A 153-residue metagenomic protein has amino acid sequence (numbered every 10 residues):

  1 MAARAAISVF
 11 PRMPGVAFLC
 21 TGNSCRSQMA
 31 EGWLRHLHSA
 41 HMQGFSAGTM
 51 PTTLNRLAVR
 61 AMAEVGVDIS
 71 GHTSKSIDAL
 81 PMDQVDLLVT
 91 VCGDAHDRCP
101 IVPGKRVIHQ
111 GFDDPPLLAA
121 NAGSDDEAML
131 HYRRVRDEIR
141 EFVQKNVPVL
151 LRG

Functional and structural regions predicted by a protein language model:
A2-A79: Conserved active-site segments centered on acidic
S8, H96-G153: Phosphate-binding/catalytic loops
S24, G93-H96: Short glycine-rich anion-binding loops that position phosphate/pyrophosphate groups of nucleotides and phosphorylated
G48, C92, G111-D113: Residues at the C-termini of beta-strands that transition into short coil/loop
M82-Q84: Alpha-helix C-terminal capping/helix-to-coil transition sites in glycosyltransferase folds
